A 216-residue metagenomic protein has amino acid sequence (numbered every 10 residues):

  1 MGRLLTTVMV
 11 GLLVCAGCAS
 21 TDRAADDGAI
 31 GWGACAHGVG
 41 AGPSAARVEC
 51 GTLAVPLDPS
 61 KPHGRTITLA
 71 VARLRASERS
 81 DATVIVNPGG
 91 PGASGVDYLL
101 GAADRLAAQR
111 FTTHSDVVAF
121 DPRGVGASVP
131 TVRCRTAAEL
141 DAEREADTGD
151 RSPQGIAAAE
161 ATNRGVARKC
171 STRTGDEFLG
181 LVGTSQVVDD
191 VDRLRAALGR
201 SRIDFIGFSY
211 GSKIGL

Functional and structural regions predicted by a protein language model:
M1-D22, L53, V191: Secretory targeting and sorting signals
R23-L216: Gly/Pro-rich cap/lid or specificity-loop segments adjacent to the active site
